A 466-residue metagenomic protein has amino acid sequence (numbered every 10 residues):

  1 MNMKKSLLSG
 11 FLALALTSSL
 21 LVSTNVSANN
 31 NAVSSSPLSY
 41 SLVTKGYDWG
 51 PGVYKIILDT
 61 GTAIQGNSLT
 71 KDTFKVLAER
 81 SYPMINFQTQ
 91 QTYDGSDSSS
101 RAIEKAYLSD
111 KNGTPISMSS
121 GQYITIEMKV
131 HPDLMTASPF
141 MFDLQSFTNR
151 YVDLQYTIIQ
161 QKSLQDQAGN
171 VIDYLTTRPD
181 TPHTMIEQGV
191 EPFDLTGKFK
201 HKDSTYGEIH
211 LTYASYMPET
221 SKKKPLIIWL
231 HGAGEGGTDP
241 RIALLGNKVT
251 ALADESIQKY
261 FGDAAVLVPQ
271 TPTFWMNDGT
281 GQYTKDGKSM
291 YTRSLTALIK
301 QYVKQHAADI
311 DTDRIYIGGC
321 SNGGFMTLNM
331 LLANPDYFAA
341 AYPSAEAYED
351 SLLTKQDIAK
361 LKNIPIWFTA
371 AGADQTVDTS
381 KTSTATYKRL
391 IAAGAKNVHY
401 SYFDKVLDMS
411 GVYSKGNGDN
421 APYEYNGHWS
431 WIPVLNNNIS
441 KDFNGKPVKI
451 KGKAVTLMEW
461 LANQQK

Functional and structural regions predicted by a protein language model:
N2-S27: Sec-dependent N-terminal signal peptides of Gram-positive bacterial secreted proteins and lipoproteins
N29-K55, E79-K224: A domain-start/cap signature at the N-terminus of enzymes
K222, T280-S321: Gly/Ser-rich "nucleophile elbow"/oxyanion-hole loop immediately N-terminal to the catalytic nucleophile in hydrolases
L226, A233-R293: Active-site machinery of serine-nucleophile hydrolases
L230-G232, A345, A370-A371: The conserved beta1-alpha1 loop
G262-A264, K360-I366: Short, proline-enriched alpha-helix->beta-strand connector loops that line the catalytic pocket of alpha/beta-hydrolase
K304-K360: Primarily recognizes the serine-hydrolase "nucleophile elbow" in alpha/beta-hydrolase and SGNH/GDSL folds
W367-T369, A373-Y387, I391-K466: C-terminal catalytic histidine-bearing segment of alpha/beta-hydrolase fold enzymes
